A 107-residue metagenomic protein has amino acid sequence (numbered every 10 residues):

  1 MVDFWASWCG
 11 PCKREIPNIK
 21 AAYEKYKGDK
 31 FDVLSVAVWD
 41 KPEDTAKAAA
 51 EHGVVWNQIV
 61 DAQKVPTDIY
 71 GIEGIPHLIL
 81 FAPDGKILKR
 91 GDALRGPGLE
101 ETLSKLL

Functional and structural regions predicted by a protein language model:
M1-G10, I19: Short active-site neighborhood of thiol/selenol oxidoreductases, capturing the structured segment around
M1-V2, V33, L78: Hydrophobic beta-strand anchors of alpha/beta hydrolase catalytic cores
F4-A6, V36-W39, I59-Q63, A82: Active-site-proximal beta-strand/loop segments in catalytic clefts of secreted hydrolases
W5-W8, T45, W56: Tryptophan-centered motif/residue detector
S7-R14, G74-H77: C-type cytochrome heme c attachment motif
K13-H52, A62-I69, E101: Structural microenvironment flanking redox-active thiols in thiol-disulfide oxidoreductases
A48-V55, V60-L106: Thiol/disulfide oxidoreductase modules built on the thioredoxin-like
